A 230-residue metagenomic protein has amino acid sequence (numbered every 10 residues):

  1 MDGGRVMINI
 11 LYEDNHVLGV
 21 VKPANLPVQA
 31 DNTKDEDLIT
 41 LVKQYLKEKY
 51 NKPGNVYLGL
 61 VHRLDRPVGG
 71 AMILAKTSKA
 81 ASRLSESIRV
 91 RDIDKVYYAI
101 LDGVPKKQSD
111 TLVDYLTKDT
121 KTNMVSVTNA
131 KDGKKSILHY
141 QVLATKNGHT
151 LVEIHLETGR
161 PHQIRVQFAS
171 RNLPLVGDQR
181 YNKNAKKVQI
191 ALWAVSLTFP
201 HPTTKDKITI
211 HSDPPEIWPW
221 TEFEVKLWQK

Functional and structural regions predicted by a protein language model:
D2-K230: RNA pseudouridine synthases
